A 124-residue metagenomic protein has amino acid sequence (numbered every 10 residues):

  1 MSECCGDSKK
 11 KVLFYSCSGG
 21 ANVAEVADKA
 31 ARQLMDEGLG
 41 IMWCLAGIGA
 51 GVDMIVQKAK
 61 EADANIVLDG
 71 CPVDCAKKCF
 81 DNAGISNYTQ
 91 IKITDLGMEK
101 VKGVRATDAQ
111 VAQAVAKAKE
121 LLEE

Functional and structural regions predicted by a protein language model:
M1-E124: Iron-sulfur-associated redox domains of electron-transfer enzymes in respiratory and anaerobic energy metabolism
